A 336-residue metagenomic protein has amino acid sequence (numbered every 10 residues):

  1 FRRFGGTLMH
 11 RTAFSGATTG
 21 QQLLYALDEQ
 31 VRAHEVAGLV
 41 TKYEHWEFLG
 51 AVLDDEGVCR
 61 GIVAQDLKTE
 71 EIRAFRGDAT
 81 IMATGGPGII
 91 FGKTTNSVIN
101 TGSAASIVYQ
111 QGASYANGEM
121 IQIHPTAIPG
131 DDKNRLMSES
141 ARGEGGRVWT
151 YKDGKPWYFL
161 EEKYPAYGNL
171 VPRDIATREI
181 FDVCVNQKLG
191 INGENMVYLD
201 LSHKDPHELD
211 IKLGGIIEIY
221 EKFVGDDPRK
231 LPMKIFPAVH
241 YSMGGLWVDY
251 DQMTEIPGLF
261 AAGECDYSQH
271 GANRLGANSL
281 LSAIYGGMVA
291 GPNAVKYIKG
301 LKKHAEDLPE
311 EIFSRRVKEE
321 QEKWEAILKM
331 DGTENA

Functional and structural regions predicted by a protein language model:
F1-E71, R76, A83, H124-G130: Conserved redox-cofactor binding core of oxidoreductases
F1-H10, D54-D55, A141, W149 (+5 more regions): Glycine- and aromatic-enriched mobile tails/lids
G16-L24, H45, S97-T101, M137 (+9 more regions): Generic structural signal for well-ordered, non-membrane alpha-helical segments in soluble metabolic enzymes
A37-H45, G118-E119, E194, D227-I235 (+1 more regions): Flexible, glycine/charged-enriched surface loops at secondary-structure junctions
Y43-E44, L49-Q65, K212-D266: A glycine-rich dinucleotide-binding beta-alpha-beta segment and adjacent secondary-structure elements that constitute
K68, G77-A79, A83-G88, V224 (+1 more regions): Glycine-/small-residue-rich beta->alpha transition segments that form the dinucleotide
A79-N134, I191, N273-N293: Glycine-rich loop(s) and the adjacent beta-strand/alpha-helix scaffold that form part
I107, A113-D226, N293-K299: An anion/pyrophosphate-binding glycine-rich loop and adjacent beta-alpha core in soluble alpha-beta enzymes
